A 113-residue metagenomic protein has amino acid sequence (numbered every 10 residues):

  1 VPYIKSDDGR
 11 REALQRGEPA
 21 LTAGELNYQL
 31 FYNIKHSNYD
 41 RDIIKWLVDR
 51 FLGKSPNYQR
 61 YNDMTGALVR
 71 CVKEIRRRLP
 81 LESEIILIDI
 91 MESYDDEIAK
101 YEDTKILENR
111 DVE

Functional and structural regions predicted by a protein language model:
V1-E113: Solvent-exposed interaction surfaces and binding hotspots enriched for charged
